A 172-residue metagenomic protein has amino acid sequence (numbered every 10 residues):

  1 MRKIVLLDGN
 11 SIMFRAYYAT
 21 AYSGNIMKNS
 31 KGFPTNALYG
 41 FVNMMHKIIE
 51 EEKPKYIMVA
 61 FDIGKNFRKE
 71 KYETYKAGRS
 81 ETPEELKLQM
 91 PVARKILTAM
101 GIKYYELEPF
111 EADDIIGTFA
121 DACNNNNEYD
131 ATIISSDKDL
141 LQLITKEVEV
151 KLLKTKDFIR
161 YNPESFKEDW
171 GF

Functional and structural regions predicted by a protein language model:
R2-I134, K138-R160: Noncatalytic, basic helical substrate-engagement surface that gates or grips nucleic-acid strands
D157-F172: A short, charged helix-loop
